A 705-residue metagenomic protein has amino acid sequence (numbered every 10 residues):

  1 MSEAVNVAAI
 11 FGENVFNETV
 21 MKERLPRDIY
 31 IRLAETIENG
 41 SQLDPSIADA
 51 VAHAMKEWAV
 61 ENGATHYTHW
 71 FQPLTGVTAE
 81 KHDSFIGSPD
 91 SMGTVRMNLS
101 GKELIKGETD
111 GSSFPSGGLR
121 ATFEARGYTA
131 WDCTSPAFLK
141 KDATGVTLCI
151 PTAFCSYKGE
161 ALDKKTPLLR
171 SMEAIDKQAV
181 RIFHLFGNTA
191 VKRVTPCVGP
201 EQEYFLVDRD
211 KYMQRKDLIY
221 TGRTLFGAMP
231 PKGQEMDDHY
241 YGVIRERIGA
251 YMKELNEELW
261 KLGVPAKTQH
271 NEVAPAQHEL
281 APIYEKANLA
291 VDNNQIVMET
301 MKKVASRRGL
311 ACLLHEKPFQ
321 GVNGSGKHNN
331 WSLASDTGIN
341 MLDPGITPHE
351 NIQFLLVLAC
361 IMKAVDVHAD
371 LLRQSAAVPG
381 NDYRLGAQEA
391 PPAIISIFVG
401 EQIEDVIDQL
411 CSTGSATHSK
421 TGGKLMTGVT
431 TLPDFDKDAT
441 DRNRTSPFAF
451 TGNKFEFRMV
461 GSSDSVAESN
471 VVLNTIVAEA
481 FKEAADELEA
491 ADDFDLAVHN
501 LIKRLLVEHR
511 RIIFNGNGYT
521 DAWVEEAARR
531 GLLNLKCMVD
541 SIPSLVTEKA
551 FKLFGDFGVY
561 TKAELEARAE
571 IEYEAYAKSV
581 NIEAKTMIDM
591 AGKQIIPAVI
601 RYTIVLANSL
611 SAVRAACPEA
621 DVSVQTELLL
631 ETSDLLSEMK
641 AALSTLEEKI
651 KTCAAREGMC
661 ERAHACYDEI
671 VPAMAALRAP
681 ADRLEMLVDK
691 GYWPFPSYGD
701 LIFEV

Functional and structural regions predicted by a protein language model:
M1-A9, E704-V705: Basic/polar N-terminal segments that are highly enriched at the extreme N-terminus, encompassing both cleavable
I10-E124: Active-site core of metal-dependent hydrolases
V20, R24-I31, A50-A54, N62 (+15 more regions): Conserved active-site and cofactor/substrate-binding residues in soluble primary-metabolism enzymes
I47, F71, S100, P282 (+5 more regions): Active-site proximal loops enriched in glycine and acidic residues that flank catalytic Cys/His/Asp and coordinate
A64, T68-Q72, V291-R307, L333 (+3 more regions): Hydrophobic/aromatic-rich, well-ordered segments within soluble, folded domains that form packed cores
S88-T122, D237, C360-M362, A484-D493 (+2 more regions): Short, intrinsically disordered, low-complexity segments enriched in Ser/Thr and Pro
A125-L314, N323-G326, L333-E570: Glycine-rich, acidic/polar active-site loops that bind/position phosphate-bearing ligands
I502, V507-V705: C-terminal amphipathic alpha-helical interaction region
